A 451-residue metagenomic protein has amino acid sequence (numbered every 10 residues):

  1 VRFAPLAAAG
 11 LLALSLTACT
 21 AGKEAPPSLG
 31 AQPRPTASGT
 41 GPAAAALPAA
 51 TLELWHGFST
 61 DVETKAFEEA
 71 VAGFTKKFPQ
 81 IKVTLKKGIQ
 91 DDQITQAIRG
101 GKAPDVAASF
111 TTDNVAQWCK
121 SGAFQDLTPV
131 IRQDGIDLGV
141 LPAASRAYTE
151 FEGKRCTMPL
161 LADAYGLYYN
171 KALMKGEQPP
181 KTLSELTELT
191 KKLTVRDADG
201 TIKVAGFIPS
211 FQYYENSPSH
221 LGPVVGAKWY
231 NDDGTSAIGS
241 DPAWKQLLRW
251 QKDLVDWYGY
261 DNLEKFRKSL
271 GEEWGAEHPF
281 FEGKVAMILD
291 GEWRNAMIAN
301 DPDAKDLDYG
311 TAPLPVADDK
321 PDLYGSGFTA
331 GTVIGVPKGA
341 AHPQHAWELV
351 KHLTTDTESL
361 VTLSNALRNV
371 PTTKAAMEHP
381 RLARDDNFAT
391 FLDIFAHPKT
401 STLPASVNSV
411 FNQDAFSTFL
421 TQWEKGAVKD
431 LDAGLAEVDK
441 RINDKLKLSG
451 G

Functional and structural regions predicted by a protein language model:
P42-A43, T112-A164, E185-T187, G222 (+1 more regions): Hinge/lid segment of periplasmic solute-binding proteins
A72, K76, K175, D256-D261 (+1 more regions): Extracytoplasmic/periplasmic substrate-recognition and gating elements
A72-V140, L173-K181, H278-P279, G283-M287 (+3 more regions): Extracytoplasmic "Venus flytrap"/periplasmic binding protein-like
Q96, P104-D105, D134-A172, A205 (+2 more regions): A structural signal for short loop-to-beta-strand junctions that line the ligand-binding cleft of periplasmic/secreted
A144, P313, S364-F411, T418: Long, aromatic- and glycine/proline-rich binding clefts that accommodate carbohydrate-like moieties
C156-L160, Y165, T187-K245, A276: Extracytoplasmic/periplasmic solute-binding protein
L189-T190, T235-K268: Glycine-centered hinge/linker elements that transmit conformational signals in sensory and ligand-binding systems
A396-G451: Conserved C-terminal helix/tail region of periplasmic/extracytoplasmic solute-binding proteins
